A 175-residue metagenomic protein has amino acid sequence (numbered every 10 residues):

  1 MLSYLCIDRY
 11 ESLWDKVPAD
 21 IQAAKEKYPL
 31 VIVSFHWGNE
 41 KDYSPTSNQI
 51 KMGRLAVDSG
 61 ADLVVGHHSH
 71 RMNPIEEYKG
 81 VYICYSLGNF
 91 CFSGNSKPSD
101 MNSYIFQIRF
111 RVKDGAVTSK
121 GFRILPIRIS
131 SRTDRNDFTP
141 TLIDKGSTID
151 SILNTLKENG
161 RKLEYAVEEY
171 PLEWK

Functional and structural regions predicted by a protein language model:
M1-K175: Acidic, metal/ion-coordinating pockets
